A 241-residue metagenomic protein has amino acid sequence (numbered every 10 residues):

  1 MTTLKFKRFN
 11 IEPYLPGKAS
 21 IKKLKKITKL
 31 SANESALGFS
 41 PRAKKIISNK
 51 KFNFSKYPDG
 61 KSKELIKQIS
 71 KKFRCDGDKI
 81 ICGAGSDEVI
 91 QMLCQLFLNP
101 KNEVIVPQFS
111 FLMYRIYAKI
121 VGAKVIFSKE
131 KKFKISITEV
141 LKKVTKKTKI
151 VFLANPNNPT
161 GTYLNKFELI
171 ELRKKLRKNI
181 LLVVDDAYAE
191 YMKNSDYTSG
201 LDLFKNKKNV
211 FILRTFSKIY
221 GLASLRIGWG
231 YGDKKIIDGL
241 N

Functional and structural regions predicted by a protein language model:
M1-K56: N-terminal "arm"/small-domain region of PLP-dependent enzymes with the aminotransferase-like
N33-A36, S86-D87, F111, N155-P159 (+2 more regions): Short glycine-rich anion-binding loops that position phosphate/pyrophosphate groups of nucleotides and phosphorylated
S62-E103: Phosphate-binding glycine-rich loop
L96-L153: PLP-dependent aminotransferase-like
K119, I135-K146, P159-L182, Y188-I219: Active-site pre-lysine segment of PLP-dependent enzymes
L153, V184-D185: Hydrophobic residues in beta-strands of the RecA-like P-loop NTPase core, especially within AAA+ ATPase
K205-N241: Conserved core segment of the aminotransferase class I/II
